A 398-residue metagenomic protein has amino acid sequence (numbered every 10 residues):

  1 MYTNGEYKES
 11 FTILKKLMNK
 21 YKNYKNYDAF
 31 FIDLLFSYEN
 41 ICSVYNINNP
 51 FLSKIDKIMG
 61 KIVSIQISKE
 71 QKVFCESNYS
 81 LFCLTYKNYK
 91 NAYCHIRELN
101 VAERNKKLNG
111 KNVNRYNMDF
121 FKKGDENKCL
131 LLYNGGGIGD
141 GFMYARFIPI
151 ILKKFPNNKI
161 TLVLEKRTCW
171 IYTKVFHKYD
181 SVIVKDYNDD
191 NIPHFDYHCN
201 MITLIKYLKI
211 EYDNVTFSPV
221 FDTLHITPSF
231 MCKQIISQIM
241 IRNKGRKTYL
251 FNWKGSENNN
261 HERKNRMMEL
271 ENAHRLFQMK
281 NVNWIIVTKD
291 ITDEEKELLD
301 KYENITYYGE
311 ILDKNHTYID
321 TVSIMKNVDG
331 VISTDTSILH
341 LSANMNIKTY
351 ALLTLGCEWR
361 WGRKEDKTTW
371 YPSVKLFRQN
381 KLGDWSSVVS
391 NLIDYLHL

Functional and structural regions predicted by a protein language model:
M1-L398: Catalytic machinery of carbohydrate-active enzymes, primarily nucleotide-sugar-dependent glycosyltransferases
